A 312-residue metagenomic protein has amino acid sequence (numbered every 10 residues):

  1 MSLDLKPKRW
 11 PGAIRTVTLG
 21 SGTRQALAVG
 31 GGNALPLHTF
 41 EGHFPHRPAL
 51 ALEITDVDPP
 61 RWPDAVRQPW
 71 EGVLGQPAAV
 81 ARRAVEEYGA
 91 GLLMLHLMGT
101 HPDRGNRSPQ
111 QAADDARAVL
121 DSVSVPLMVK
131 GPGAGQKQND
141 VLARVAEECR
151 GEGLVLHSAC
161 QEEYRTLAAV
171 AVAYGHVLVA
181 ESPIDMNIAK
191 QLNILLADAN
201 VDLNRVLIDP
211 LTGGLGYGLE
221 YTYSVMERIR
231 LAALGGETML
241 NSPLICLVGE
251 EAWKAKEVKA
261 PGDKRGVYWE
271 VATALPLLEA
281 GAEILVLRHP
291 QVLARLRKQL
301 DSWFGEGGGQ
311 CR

Functional and structural regions predicted by a protein language model:
M1-E71: N-terminal amphipathic alpha-helix/helix-capping segment at the start of soluble metabolic enzymes
A49-A79, R104-R107, G131-G135, H157-S158 (+2 more regions): Active-site mouth loops of central-metabolism enzymes
R61-A65, E87-A118, V123, V129-Q136 (+1 more regions): Glycine-rich, proline-tolerant flexible connector loops at the mouths of alpha/beta enzymes
V73-V85, V141, Y268-A274: Short, acidic/polar
A84, V119, V145, I208 (+1 more regions): Conserved, mostly hydrophobic/aromatic
H96, G105, P126-K137, G151-Y164 (+2 more regions): Catalytic beta/alpha-barrel core
R104-K130, A146-G151, E227-C246, S302-R312: Alpha-helix-loop-beta-strand connector modules within alpha/beta enzyme cores
E162-L300: Catalytic alpha/beta core domains of metabolic enzymes, predominantly
